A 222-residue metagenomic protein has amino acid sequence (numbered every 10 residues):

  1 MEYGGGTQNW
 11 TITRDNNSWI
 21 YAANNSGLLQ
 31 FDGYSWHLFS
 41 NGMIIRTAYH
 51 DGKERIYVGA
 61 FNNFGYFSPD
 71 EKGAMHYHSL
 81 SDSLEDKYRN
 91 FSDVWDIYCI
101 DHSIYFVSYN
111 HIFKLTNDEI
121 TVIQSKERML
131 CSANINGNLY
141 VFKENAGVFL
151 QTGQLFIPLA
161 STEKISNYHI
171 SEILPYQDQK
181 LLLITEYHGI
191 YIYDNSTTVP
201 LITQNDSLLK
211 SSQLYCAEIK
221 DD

Functional and structural regions predicted by a protein language model:
M1-D222: Carboxylate-rich, polar loop motifs that coordinate divalent cations or form catalytic acidic clusters
